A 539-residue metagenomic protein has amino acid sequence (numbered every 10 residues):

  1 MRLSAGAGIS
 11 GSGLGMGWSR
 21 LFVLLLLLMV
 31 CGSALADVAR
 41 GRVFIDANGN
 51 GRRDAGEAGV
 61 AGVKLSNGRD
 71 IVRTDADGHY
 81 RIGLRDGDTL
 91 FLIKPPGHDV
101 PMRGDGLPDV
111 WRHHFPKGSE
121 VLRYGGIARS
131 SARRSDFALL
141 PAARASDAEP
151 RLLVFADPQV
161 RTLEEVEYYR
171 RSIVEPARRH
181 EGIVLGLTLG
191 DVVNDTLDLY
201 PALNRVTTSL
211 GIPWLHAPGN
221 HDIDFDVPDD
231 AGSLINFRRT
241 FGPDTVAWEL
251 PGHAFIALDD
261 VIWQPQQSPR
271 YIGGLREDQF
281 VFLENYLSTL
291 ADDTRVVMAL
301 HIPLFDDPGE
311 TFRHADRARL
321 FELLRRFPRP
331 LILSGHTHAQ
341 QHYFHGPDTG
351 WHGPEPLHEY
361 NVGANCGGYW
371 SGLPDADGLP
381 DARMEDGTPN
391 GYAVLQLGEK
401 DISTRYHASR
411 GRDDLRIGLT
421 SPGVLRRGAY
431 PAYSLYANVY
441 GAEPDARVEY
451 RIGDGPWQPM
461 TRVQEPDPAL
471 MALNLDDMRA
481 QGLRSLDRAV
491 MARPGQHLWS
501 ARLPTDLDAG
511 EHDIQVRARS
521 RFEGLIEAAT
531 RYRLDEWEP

Functional and structural regions predicted by a protein language model:
A39-I45, G78, F137: A short, amphipathic beta-strand motif
R42, A61-R73: Short amphipathic beta-strand segments in non-cytosolic proteins
R53, R69-H79, G83: Short, acidic Ser/Thr/Gly-rich low-complexity loop/linker segments typical of extracellular and cell-surface proteins
N67, D88-Y124: A short, solvent-exposed loop/turn motif at the edges and junctions of modular extracellular/periplasmic domains
D109-K117, R123-I127, L197-D292, T311-L333 (+1 more regions): Extended active-site neighborhood of metal-dependent phosphoesterases/phosphodiesterases
F115, S119-A202, E538-P539: N-terminal active-site segment of His-dependent metallophosphoesterases
H352-G441, R502-P504, D513-F522, I526-A528: Binuclear metal-dependent phosphoesterase catalytic core
L415-P539: Long, low-complexity serine/threonine/glycine- and acidic-rich segments characteristic of extracellular
